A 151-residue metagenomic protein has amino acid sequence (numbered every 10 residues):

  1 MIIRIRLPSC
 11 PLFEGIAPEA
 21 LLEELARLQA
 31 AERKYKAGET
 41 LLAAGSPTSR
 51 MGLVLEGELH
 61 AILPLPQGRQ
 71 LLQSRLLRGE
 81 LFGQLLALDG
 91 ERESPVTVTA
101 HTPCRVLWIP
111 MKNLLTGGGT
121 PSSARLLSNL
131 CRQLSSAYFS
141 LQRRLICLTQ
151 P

Functional and structural regions predicted by a protein language model:
M1-A37, L86-D89: Cyclic nucleotide-binding regulatory module and flanking cytosolic helices
G38, S49-I62, Q67, R78-G79: Glycine- and acidic-residue-biased ligand/ion/polar-headgroup-sensing regions
T40-S46: Short phosphate-coordinating micro-motif centered on Lys-Gly-acidic
L41, Q73-S74, L148: Local beta-strand/beta-hairpin segments that build beta-sheet-rich folds
A61, Y138-L141: Hydrophobic recognition helices of helix-based DNA-binding modules
L72-R132, F139: Cyclic-nucleotide recognition modules
L141-P151: Short, Lys/Arg-enriched, Trp-marked, Pro/Gly-tolerant hinge/linker segments that flank
